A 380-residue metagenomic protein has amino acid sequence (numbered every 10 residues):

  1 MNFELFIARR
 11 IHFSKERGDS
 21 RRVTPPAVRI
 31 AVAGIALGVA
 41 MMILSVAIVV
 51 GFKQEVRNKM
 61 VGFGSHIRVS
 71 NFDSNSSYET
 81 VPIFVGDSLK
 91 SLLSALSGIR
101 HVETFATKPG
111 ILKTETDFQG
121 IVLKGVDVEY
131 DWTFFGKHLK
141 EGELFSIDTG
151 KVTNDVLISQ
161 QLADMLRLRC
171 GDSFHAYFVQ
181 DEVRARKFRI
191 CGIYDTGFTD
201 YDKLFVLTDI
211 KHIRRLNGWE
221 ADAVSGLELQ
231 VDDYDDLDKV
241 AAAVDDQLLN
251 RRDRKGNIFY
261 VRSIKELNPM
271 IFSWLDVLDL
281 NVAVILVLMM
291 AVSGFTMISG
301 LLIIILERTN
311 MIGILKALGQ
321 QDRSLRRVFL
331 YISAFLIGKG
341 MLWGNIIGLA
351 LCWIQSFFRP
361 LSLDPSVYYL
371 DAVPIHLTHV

Functional and structural regions predicted by a protein language model:
M1-V39: N-terminal Sec/SRP start-transfer signal
G18-R29, L237-A243, Q247-F295, I304-L306: Peri-transmembrane interface segments
V23-V50, D276-M311, A334-W343: Hydrophobic alpha-helical transmembrane segments of multi-pass inner-membrane transport and secretion
K53-D87: Membrane-interface junction motifs in transport/secretion proteins
I67, A163, D222-D245, Y260: A short beta-strand structural signal in non-transmembrane regions
P82-I83, D87-D222: A structural signal for hydrophobic secondary-structure junctions, strongest on transmembrane helix-loop-helix units
L302, M311-Q355: Transmembrane alpha-helical interface segments in multi-pass membrane proteins
L342-V380: Short helix-loop junctions at transmembrane helix boundaries
